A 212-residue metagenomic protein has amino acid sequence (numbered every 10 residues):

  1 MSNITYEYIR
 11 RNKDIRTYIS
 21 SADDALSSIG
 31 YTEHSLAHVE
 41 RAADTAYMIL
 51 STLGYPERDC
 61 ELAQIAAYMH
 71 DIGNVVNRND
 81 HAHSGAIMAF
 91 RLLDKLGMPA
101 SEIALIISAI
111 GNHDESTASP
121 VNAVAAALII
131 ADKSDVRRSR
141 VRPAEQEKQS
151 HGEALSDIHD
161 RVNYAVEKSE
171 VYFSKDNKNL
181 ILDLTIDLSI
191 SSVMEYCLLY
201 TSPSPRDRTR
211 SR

Functional and structural regions predicted by a protein language model:
Y6-D24: Short alpha-helical hairpin
S20-E33, D44: Small/polar-rich, solvent-exposed N-terminal microdomains that initiate assembly or binding
L26-S28, T32, H38, S51-F173: Divalent metal-dependent catalytic cores for phosphoryl transfer on phosphate-bearing substrates
R41, T45-I49: N-terminal low-complexity or amphipathic/hydrophobic leaders
K178-S189: Short, aliphatic-rich beta-strand segments
S191-Y196, S202: Hydrophobic alpha-helical segments at protein termini of multi-pass membrane proteins
Y200-T209: Conserved small/polar residues in nucleotide/adenosyl-binding loops
